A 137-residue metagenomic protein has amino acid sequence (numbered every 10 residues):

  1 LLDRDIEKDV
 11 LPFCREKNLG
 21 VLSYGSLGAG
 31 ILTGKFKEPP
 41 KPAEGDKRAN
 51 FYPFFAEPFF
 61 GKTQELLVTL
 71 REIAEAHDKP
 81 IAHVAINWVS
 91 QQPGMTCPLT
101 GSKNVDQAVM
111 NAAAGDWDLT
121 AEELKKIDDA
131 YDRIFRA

Functional and structural regions predicted by a protein language model:
L1-I134: Beta/alpha (TIM)-barrel catalytic core signal, keyed to glycine-rich beta->alpha loops juxtaposed to Asp/Glu that bind
